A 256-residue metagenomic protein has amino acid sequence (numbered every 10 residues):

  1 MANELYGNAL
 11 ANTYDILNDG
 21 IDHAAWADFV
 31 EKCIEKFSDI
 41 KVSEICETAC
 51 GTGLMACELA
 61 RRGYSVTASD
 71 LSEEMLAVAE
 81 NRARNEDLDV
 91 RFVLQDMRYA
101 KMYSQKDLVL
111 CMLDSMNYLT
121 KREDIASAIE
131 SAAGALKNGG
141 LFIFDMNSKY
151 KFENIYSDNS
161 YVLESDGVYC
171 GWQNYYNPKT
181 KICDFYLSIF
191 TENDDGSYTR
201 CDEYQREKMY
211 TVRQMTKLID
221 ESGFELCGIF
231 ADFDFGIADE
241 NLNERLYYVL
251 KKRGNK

Functional and structural regions predicted by a protein language model:
M1-S43: Conserved class I S-adenosyl-L-methionine
A27-T48, G53-S69, A133, L187 (+3 more regions): Long, low-complexity, intrinsically disordered polar/charged segments
C46, G53-Y99: Class I SAM-dependent methyltransferase SAM/SAH-binding core
R98-L108: A short acidic, Gly/Pro-enriched loop at the edge of an enzyme's catalytic core that lines a small-molecule cofactor
D107-E123: A short SAM/SAH-binding and catalytic strip from SAM-dependent methyltransferases
A126-N138: A short glycine-rich, Lys/Arg-flanked "PGG" loop and its adjoining helix->strand segment in the class I
I143-T216: SAM-dependent methyltransferase
R206-K256: C-terminal lobe and adjacent flexible extensions of AdoMet/dcAdoMet transferase-like proteins
